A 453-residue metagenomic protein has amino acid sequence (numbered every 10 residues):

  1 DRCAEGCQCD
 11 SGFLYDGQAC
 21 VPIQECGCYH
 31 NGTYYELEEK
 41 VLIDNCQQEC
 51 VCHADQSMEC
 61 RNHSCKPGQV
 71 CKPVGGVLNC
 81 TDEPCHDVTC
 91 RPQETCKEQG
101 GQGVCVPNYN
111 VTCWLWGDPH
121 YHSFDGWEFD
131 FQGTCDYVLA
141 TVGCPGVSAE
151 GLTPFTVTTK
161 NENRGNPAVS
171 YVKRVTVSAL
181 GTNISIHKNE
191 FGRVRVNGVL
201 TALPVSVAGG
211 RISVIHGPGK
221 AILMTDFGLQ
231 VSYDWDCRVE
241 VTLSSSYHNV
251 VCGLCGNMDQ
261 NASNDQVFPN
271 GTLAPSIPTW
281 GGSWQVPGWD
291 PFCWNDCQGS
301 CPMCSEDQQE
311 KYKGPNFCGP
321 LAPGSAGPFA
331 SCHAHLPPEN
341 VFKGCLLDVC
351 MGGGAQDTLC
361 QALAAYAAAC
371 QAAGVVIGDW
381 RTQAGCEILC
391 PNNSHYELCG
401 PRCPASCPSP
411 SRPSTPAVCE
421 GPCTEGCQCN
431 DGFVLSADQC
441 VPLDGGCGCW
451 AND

Functional and structural regions predicted by a protein language model:
D1-D453: Extracellular/secreted glycoprotein ectodomains characterized by long, lumenal stretches of O-glycosylated
